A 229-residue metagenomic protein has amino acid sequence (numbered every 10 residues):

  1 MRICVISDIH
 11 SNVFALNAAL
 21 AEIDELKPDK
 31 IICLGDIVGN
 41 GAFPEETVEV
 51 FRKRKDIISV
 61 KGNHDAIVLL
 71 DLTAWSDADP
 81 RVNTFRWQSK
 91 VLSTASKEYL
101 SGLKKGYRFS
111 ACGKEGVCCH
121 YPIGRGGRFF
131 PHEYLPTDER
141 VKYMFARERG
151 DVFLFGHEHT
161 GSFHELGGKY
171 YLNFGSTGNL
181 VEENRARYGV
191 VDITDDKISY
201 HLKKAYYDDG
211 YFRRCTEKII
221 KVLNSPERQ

Functional and structural regions predicted by a protein language model:
M1-C4, R108-V117, L166-Y170, K197-I198: Beta-strand-turn-beta hairpins that frame and shape the catalytic cleft of phosphate-ester-processing enzymes
R2-I6, S11-S101: Core catalytic region of metal-dependent phosphoesterases/phosphodiesterases, especially metallo-beta-lactamase-like
S7-I9, G35-I37, N63-A66, Y121 (+3 more regions): Active-site metal-binding loops of divalent metal-dependent hydrolases
I23-K27, A111-C112, A146-R149, V190 (+1 more regions): Glycine-rich phosphate-binding loop signature in dinucleotide/nucleotide-binding domains
S76-V82, G113-E148: Active-site-proximal segments of metal-dependent phosphoesterases and phosphodiesterases across multiple
G106-R108, C118, F163, Y188-V190: Conserved hydrophobic/aromatic beta-strand scaffold that supports enzyme active sites
T137-T177: Anionic-ligand binding region
E165-Q229: Acidic, His/Gly-rich catalytic cores of divalent-metal-dependent hydrolytic chemistry
